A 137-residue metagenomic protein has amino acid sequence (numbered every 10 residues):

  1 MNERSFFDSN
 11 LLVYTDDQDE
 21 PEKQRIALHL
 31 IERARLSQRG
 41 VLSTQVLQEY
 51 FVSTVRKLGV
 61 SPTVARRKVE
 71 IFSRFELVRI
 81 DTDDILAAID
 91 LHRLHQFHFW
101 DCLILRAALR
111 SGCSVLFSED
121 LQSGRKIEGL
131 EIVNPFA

Functional and structural regions predicted by a protein language model:
M1-L42, K57-V64, F136-A137: Short, well-structured N-terminal submotif of metal-dependent ribonuclease cores
N2, L105-A137: Acidic, PIN/NYN-like endoribonuclease modules and their adjacent C-terminal/linker elements
F7-D8, S43, F97-H98, D120 (+1 more regions): Histidine- and aromatic-rich ligand-binding microenvironments
R33-A34, F72, L91: Hydrophobic helix-cap positions at the C-terminus of alpha-helices in RecA-like/P-loop ATPase nucleotide-binding cores
L47, F51, V55, G59-F72: Glycine/small-residue-rich phosphate/adenosyl-binding loop
F75-E119: Active-site neighborhoods of divalent-metal-dependent phosphate/nucleic-acid chemistry enzymes
